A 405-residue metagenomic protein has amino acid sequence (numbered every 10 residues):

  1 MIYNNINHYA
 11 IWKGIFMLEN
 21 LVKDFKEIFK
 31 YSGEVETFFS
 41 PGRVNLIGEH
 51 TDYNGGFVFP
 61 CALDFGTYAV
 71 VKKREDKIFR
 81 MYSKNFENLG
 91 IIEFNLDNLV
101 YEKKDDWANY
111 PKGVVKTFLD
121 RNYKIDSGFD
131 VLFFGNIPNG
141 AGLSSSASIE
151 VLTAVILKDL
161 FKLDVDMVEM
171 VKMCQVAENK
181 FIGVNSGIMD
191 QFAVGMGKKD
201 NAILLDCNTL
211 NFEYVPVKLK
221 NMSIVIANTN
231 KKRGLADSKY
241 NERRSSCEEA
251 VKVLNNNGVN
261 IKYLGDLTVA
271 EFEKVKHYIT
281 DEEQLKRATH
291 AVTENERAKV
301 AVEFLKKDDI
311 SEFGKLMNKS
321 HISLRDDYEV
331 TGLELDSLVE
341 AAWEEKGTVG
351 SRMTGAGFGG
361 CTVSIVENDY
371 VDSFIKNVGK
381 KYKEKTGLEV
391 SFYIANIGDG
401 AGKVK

Functional and structural regions predicted by a protein language model:
N5, F16-R43, Y68-K104, N201-G350 (+1 more regions): C-terminal nucleotide
F16-F38, I47-G48, G56-F57, N95-L96 (+3 more regions): Gly/Ser-rich oxyanion-binding loop with an adjacent helix/lid that shapes the negatively charged ligand pocket
F39-P41, G128, G355-G360, N396: Short Gly/Ser/Thr- and Asp/Glu-enriched loop/turn motifs at secondary-structure junctions
V44, G48-D52, N136-V151, G347-I365: Glycine/serine-rich anion-binding loops at beta->alpha junctions that coordinate negatively charged ligand groups
G55-A62, R243-R244: Short Gly/aromatic-enriched secondary-structure transition segments
